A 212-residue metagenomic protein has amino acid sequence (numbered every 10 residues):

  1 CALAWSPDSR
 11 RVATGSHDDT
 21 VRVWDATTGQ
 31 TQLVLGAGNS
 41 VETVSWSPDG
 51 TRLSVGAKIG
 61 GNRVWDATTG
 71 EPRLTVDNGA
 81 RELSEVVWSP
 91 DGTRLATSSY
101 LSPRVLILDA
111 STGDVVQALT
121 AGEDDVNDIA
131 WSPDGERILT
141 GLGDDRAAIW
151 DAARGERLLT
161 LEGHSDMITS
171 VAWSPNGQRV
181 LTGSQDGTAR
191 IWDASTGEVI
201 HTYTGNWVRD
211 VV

Functional and structural regions predicted by a protein language model:
C1-V212: WD40-repeat beta-propeller superdomains and closely related acidic/aromatic-rich repeat-like regions
